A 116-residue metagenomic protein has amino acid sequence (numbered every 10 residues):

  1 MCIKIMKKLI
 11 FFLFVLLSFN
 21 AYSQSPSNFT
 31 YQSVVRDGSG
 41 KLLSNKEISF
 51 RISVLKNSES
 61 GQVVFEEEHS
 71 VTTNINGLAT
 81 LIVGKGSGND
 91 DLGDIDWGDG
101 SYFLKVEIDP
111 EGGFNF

Functional and structural regions predicted by a protein language model:
C2, I10, A21-F116: Family-positioned intrinsically disordered, low-complexity linker/tail segments enriched in G/S/T/P and charged
K7-L17: Sec-dependent signal peptide hydrophobic core
